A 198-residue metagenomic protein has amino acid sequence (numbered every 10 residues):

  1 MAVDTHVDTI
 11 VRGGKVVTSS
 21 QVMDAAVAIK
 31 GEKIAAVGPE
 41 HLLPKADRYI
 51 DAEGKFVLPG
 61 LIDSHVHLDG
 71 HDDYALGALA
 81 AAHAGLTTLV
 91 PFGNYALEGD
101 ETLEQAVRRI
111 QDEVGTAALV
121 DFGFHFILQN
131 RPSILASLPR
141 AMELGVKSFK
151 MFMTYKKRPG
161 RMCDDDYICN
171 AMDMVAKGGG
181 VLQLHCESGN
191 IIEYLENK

Functional and structural regions predicted by a protein language model:
A2-L58: Histidine-rich, glycine-flanked metal-binding segment
G14, V27, E32, G54 (+6 more regions): Divalent metal-coordination and catalytic microenvironments
S19, P59, D69-H71, L97 (+2 more regions): Conserved protein kinase catalytic core
H41, G77-A80: Short, well-ordered amphipathic alpha-helical segments that serve as non-catalytic structural scaffolds within diverse
D51, D63, D69, P91 (+1 more regions): Redox-cofactor binding/interface segments in oxidoreductases and associated redox assembly factors
K55-A78: Di-metal (Zn2+ and/or Mg2+/Mn2+) metal-binding site signature of metallo-dependent hydrolases with the MBL/beta-CASP
L79-L195: Divalent-metal coordination cores built from histidine and acidic residues
